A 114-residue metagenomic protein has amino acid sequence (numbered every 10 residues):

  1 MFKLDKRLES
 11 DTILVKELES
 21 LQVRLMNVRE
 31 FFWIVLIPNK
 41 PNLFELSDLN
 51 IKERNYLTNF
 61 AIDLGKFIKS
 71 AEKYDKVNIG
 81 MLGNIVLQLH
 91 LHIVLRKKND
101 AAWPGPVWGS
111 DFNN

Functional and structural regions predicted by a protein language model:
M1-N114: HIT superfamily nucleotide-processing domains
